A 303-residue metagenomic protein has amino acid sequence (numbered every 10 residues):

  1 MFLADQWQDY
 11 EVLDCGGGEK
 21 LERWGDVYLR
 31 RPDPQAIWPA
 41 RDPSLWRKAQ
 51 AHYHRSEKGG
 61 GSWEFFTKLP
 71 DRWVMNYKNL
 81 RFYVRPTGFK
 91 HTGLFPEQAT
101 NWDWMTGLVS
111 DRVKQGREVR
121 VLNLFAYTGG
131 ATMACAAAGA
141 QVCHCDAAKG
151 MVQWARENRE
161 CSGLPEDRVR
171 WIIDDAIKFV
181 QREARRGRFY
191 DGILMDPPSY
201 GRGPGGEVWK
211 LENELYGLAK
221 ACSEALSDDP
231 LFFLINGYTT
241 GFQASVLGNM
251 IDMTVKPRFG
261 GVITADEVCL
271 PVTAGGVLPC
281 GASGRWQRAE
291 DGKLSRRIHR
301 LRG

Functional and structural regions predicted by a protein language model:
Q6-G25, L29-P96, D103: Non-catalytic substrate-recognition/targeting regions of SAM-dependent transferases
R117-Y127: Conserved class I S-adenosyl-L-methionine
T128-A140: Conserved SAM-binding loop of SAM-dependent methyltransferases across substrates and taxa, primarily the Class I
Q141-D146: Conserved SAM-binding motif I beta-strand of class I
A148-L194: S-adenosyl-L-methionine
K149-M151, I173-I177, Y190-A221: Mobile active-site "lid"/loop adjacent to the S-adenosyl-L-methionine
L226-D228: Helix-to-beta-strand junctions that scaffold the AdoMet/dcAdoMet cofactor pocket in Class I SAM-dependent enzymes
P230-G303: C-terminal catalytic and target-recognition region of SAM-dependent MTase-like enzymes, primarily methyltransferases
